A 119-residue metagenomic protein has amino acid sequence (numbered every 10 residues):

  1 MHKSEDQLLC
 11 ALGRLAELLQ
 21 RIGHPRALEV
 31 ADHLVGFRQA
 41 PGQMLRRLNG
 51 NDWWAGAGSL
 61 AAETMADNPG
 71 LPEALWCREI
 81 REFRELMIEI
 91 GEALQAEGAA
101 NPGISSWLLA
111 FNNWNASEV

Functional and structural regions predicted by a protein language model:
M1-R38, S105-V119: Short terminal alpha-helical segments
M1-S4, L8, R26, M44-R46 (+3 more regions): Residue-level recognition of alpha-helical structural elements
R14, H24, A57-S59, E92 (+1 more regions): Intrinsically disordered, low-complexity regions
L19, D52-W54, M87, L94: Compositionally biased, low-complexity repeat tracts
P41-I80: Short, charged early-sequence alpha-helical segments and their helix-coil boundaries
T64-V119: Amphipathic alpha-helical binding modules
